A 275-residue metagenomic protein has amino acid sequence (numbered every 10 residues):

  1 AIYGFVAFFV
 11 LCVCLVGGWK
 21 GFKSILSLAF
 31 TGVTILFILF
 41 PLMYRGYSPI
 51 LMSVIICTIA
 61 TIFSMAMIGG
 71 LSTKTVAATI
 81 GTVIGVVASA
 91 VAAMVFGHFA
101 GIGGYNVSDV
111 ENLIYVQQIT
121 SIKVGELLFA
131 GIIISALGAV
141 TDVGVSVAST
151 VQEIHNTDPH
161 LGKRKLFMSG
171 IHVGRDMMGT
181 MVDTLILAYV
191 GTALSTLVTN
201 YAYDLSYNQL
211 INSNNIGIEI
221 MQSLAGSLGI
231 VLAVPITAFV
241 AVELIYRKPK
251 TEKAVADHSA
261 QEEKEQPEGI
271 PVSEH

Functional and structural regions predicted by a protein language model:
G4-Y115, I122-S135: Transmembrane alpha-helical segments that form the functional core of multipass membrane systems
L15-W19, P41-Y44, M65, F99-I102 (+6 more regions): Conserved, well-folded catalytic cores of nucleic-acid-processing and energy-transducing macromolecular machines
K20-S24, K74, M94, V145-Q152 (+3 more regions): Short helix-terminus and kink motifs of transmembrane alpha helices, predominantly at the cytoplasmic interface
A29, V33, T58, V83 (+6 more regions): Generic alpha-helical transmembrane segments of integral inner-membrane proteins, especially permease/transport modules
T82-I216, I220, L224-A225: Generic detector of multi-pass transmembrane helix bundles and their immediately adjacent loops in polytopic membrane
D176, V190, L194-H275: Hydrophobic alpha-helical transmembrane segments of membrane transport and translocation systems, primarily multi-pass
